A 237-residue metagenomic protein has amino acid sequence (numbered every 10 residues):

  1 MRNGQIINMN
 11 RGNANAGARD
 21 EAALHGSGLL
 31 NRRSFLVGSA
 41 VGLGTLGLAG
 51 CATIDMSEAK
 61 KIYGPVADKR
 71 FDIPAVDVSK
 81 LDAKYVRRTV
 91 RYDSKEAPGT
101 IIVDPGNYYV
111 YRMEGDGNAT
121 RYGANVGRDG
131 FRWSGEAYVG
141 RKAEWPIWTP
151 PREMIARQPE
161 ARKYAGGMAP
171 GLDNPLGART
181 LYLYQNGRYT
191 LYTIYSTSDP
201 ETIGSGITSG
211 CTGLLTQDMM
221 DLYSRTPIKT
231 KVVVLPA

Functional and structural regions predicted by a protein language model:
M1-L30, S39-L48: N-terminal secretory signal peptides
A49-R70: Bacterial Sec signal peptide processing site at the extreme N-terminus
P65-A83, A237: Extracytoplasmic and endomembrane cell-envelope/extracellular-matrix remodeling and assembly machinery
A83-T100, D104-G106, R121-V126, K163-G167 (+1 more regions): N-terminal post-signal-peptidase region of extra-cytosolic proteins
R87, E96-P98, P105-Y108, G117-R121 (+4 more regions): Extracytoplasmic
G115-E153: Mid-length scaffold segments of soluble, non-membrane domains
G130-G135, R157-A237: Exported/periplasmic cell-wall-interacting domains
